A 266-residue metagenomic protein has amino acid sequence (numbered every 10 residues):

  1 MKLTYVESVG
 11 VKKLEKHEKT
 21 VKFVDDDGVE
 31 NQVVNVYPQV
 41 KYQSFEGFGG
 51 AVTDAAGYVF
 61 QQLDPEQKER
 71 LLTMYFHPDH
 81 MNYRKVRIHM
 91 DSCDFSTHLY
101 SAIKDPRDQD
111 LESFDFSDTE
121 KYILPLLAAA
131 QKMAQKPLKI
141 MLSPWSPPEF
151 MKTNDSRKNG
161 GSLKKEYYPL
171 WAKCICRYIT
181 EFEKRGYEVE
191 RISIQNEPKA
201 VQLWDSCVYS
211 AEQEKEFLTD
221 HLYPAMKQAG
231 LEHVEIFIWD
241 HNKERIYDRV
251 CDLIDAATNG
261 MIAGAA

Functional and structural regions predicted by a protein language model:
M1-L3, D25, Q228: Basic/polar N-terminal segments that are highly enriched at the extreme N-terminus, encompassing both cleavable
M1-V21: N-terminal zymogen propeptides
G10, W145, H241: Residues that form or immediately flank small-molecule/cofactor binding pockets and catalytic motifs
E15-V189, D220: N-terminal catalytic cores of secreted or lumenal carbohydrate-active enzymes
H89, S143, Q195, F237-W239: Generic beta-strand/beta-sheet core signal
K152-K164, E197-S210: Active-site-proximal beta-alpha loop/turn segments in soluble metabolic enzymes
P169-R191, P198-A266: Active-site neighborhood of glycoside hydrolase catalytic domains
